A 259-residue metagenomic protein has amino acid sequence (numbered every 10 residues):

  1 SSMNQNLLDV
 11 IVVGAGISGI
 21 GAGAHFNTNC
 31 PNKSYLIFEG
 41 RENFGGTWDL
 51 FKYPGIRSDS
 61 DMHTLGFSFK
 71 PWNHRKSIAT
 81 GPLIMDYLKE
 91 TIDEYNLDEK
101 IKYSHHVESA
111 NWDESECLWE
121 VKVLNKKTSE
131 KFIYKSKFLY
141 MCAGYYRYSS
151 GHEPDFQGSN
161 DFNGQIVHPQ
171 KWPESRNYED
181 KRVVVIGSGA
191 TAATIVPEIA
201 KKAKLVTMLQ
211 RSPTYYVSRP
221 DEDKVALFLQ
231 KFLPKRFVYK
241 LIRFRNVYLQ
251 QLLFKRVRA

Functional and structural regions predicted by a protein language model:
S1-S2: Short, Lys/Arg-enriched N-terminal segments with co-localized hydrophobic residues within the first ~10-30 amino acids
N6-L7, I11-V12, I17, G21-N43 (+1 more regions): Rossmann-like dinucleotide-binding core of oxidoreductases
L8-V13, I17-I101, Q210-R211: Beta1-alpha1 glycine-rich phosphate/pyrophosphate-binding loop at the start of Rossmann-like nucleotide-binding domains
E42, W72, H106, W112 (+3 more regions): Residues that form or immediately flank small-molecule/cofactor binding pockets and catalytic motifs
T47, N111, S218-R219: Short Asp/Glu-rich motifs
G66, Y103, S109, I166-P169 (+1 more regions): Structural signal for conserved beta-strand scaffold positions within catalytic alpha/beta enzyme cores
R75-R147: Feature captures the FAD/FMN-dependent oxidoreductase FAD-binding
